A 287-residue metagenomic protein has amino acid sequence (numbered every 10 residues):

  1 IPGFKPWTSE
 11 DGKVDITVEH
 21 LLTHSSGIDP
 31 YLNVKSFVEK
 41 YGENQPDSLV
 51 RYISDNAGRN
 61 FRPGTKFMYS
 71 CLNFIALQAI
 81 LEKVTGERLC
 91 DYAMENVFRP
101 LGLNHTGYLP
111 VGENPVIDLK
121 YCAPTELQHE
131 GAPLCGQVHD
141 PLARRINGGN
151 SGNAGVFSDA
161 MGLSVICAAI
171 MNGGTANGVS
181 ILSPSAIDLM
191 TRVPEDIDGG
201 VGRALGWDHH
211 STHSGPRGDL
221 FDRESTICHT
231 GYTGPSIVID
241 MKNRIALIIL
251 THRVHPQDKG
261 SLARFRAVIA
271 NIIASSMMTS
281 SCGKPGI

Functional and structural regions predicted by a protein language model:
I1-K5: Acidic helix-start/capping segments at beta-turn-to-alpha-helix junctions
W7, A176, P256-G260: A generic structural signal for short coil/turn motifs at secondary-structure boundaries
T8-E224: Short, surface-exposed loop or secondary-structure junction motifs that flank catalytic or metal-binding residues
H229-I287: Structured C-terminal helix/loop/strand segments within mature extracytoplasmic catalytic/sensor domains
